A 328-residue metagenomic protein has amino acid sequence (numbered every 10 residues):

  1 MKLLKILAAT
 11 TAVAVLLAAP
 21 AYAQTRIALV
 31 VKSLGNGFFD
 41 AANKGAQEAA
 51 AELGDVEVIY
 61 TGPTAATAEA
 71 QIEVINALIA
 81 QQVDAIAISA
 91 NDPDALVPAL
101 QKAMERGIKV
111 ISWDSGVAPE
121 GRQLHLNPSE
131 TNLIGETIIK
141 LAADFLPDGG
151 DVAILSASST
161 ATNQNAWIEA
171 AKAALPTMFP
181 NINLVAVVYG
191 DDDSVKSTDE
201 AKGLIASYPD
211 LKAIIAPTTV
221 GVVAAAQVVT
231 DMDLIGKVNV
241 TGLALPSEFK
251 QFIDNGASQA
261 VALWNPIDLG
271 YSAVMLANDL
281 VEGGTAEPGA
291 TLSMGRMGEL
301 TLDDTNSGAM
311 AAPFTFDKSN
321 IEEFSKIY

Functional and structural regions predicted by a protein language model:
L17-A23: Sec/Tat signal peptide C-region and signal peptidase I cleavage site
R26-A49, L53, I59-E73, V83 (+3 more regions): Extracytoplasmic "Venus flytrap"
F38-E52, I134-I138, T162-I182, K196 (+3 more regions): Short, solvent-exposed amphipathic alpha-helices that sit in or adjacent to ligand/effector-binding or catalytic
E52-T64, D151-I154, T177-D192: Short beta-strand elements in bilobed, periplasmic/extracellular small-molecule ligand-binding domains
Q71, L126-V152, A166, S194-T198 (+3 more regions): Hydrophobic alpha-helical segments within soluble ligand-binding/sensing domains
A85-M104, A171, G190-F252: Hydrophobic alpha-helical
P93-L133, K140-D144, D151, P246-Q259: Flexible loop/hinge segments that line or gate small-molecule binding clefts
S159-N163, N181, L276-Y328: Hinge/cleft segment of the Venus flytrap/periplasmic-binding protein
